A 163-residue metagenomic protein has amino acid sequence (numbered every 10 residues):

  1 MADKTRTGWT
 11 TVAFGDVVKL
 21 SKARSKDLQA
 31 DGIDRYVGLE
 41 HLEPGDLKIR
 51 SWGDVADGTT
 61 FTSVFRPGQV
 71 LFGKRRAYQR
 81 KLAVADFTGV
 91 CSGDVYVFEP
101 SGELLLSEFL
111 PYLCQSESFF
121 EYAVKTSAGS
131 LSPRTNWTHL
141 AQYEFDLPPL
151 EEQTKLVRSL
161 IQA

Functional and structural regions predicted by a protein language model:
M1-S25, Q142, D146-Q162: Non-catalytic DNA-recognition/assembly elements of restriction-modification systems
T11, A30, S107, F119-F120: Alpha-helix initiation and N-capping motif
G15-K26, D34-P67: Sequence-specific dsDNA recognition surfaces
G32-D34, V90-G93, T138-L140: Short edge beta-strand segments in beta-sheet-rich domains
Y36, V95-V97, Q142-E144: Conserved hydrophobic/aromatic beta-strand scaffold that supports enzyme active sites
F61-S63, V70-F119: A short beta-sheet element
L113-F145: Specificity-determining recognition surfaces
